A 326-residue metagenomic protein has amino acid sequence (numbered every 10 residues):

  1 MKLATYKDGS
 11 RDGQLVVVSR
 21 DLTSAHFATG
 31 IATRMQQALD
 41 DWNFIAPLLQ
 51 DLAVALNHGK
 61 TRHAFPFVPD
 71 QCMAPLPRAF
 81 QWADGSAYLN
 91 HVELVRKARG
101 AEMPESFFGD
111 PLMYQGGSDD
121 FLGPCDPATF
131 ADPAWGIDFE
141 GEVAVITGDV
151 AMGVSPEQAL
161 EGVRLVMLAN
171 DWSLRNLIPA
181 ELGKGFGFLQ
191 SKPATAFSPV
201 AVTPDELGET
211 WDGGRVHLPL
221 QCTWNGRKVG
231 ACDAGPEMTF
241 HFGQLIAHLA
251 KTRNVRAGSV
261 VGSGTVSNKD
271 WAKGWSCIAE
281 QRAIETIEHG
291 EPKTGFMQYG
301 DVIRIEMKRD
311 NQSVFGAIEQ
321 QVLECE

Functional and structural regions predicted by a protein language model:
K2-D12, R20-D21, Q36-C232, T239-Q244 (+4 more regions): Active-site microenvironments in enzyme catalytic cores
V17-T29: Short, flexible N-terminal segments of the mature chain
A131-P133, L249, E291: Short, solvent-exposed loop/turn positions at domain surfaces that link secondary-structure elements or cap domain
R215-G235, S259-S276: Short beta-strand/loop turn elements enriched in aromatics
L249, N254-V255, V261, M297: Short, well-ordered loop/turn sites that connect or cap secondary structure elements
V261-G300, E306: Active-site pocket scaffolds in enzymes
I303-E326: Structural signal for terminal/edge beta-strands and the immediately following C-terminal loop/tail that closes
